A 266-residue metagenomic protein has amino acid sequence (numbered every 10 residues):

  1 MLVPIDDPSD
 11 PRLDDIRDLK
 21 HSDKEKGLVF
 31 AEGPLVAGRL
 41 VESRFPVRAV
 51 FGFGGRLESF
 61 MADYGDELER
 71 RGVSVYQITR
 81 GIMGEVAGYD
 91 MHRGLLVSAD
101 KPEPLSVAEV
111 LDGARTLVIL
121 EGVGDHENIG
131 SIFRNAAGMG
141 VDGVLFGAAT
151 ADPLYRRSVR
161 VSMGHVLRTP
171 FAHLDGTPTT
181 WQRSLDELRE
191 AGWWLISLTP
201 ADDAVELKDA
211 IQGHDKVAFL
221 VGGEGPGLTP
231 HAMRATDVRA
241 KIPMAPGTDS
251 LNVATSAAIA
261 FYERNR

Functional and structural regions predicted by a protein language model:
M1-D66, T150-A151: Boundary-proximal intrinsically disordered activation/regulatory segments immediately upstream of a helical core
L2-D7, S74-T79, T169-W181: Short acidic-hydrophobic, aromatic-tinged amphipathic segments that line or gate anion-handling sites
I5, V29, E121-G122, G147-A148 (+4 more regions): Glycine- and other small-residue-rich loops at beta-strand/loop junctions that grip anionic moieties
Y64-G88, A172: A glycine-rich helix N-cap at a beta->alpha junction
R70, P104-D203: RNA substrate-binding interface of SAM-dependent RNA methyltransferases
L95-V97, N135-M139, P153-V166, P230-R266: Structured adenosyl-cofactor binding patch, chiefly the S-adenosyl-L-methionine
I196-T248: Active-site/ligand-binding-proximal alpha/beta "capping" segment
